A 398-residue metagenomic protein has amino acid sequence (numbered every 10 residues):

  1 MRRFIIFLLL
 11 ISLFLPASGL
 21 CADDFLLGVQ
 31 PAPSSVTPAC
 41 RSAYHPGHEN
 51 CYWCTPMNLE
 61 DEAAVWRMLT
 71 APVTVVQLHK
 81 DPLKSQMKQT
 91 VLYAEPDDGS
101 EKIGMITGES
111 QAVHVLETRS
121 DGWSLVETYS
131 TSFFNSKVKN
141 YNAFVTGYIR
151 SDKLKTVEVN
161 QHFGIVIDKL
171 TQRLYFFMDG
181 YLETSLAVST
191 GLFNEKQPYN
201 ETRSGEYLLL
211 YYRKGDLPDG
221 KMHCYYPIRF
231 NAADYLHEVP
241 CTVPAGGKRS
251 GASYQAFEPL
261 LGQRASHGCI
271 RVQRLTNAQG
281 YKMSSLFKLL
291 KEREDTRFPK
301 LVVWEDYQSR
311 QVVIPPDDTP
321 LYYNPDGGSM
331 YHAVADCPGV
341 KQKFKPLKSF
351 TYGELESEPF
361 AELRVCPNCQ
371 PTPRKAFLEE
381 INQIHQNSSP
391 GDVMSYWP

Functional and structural regions predicted by a protein language model:
M1-F4: Positively charged n-region of N-terminal signal peptides that target proteins for export
L9-P16: Hydrophobic core
D24-E62, M105-S151, L355-E358, E362-V365: SH3/SH3-like beta-barrel superfamily modules
F25-Y52, N160, N200-S204, D216-S329 (+2 more regions): Exported/periplasmic cell-wall-interacting domains
V76-Q86, T90, G164-I167, D318-H332: A short beta-strand micro-motif
E95-G108, P338-P346: SH3/SH3-like (including bacterial SH3b) beta-barrel domains that bind proline-rich motifs or cell-wall ligands
V138-E158, P299-R310: Short, structured interface segments
I149-K196: A structural motif detector for short, solvent-exposed N-terminal "entry" segments of globular domains
